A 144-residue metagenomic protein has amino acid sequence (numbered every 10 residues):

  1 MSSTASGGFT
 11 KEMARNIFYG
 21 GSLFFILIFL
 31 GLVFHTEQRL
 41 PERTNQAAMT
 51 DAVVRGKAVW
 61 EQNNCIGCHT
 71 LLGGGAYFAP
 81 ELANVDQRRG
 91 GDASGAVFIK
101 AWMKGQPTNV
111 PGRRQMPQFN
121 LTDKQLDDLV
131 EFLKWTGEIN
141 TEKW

Functional and structural regions predicted by a protein language model:
M1-M49, F132-W144: Post-cleavage N-terminal segment of exported redox proteins
R15, R39, R43, R55 (+2 more regions): Arginine residue identity/basic-tract feature
N45-Q62: Short extracytoplasmic/periplasmic juxtamembrane "stem" segments immediately C-terminal to an N-terminal membrane anchor
D51, A58, L72-A76, A83-N140: Extracytoplasmic electron-transfer domains, predominantly the class I c-type cytochrome c fold
C65-C68: Short cysteine clusters
